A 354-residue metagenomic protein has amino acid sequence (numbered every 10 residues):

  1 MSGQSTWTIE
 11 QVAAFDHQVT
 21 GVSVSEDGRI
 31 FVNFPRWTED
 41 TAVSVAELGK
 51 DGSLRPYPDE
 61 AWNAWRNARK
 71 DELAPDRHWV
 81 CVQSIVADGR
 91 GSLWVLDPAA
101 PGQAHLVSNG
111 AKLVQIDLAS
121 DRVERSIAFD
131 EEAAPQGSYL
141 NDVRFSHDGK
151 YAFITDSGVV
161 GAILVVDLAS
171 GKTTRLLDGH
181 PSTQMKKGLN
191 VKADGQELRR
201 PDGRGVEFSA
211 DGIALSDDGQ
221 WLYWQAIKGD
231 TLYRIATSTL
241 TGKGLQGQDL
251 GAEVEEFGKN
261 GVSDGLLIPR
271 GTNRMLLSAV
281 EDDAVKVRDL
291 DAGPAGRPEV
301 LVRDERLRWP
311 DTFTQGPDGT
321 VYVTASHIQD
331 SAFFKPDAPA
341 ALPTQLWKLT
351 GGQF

Functional and structural regions predicted by a protein language model:
T8-E10, L54-R77, D121-Q136, T173-G203 (+2 more regions): Surface-exposed loop and turn segments in beta-propeller and other repeat-based domains that flank or scaffold
E10-V43: Beta-strand-rich domains and repeat architectures in extracellular enzymes and scaffolds, especially beta-propellers
V12, V32-T38, H78, V95-P98 (+6 more regions): Conserved beta-strand positions in repeat-built beta-propeller and related beta-rich domains
F15-D27, D71-S92, L96, A133-A152 (+3 more regions): Beta-rich, blade/repeat-based domains predominating in secreted/periplasmic proteins but also intracellular
N33-V43, L96-S108, S326-A341: Short, conserved, GDST-rich strand-edge loop motifs in beta-rich repeat architectures
V45-G52, S108-D121, V166-D167, G171 (+1 more regions): Beta-propeller blade signature
A119, L168-T173, P181-S182, R234-G247 (+2 more regions): Short loop/turn segments immediately following beta-strands, especially the blade-tip and inter-blade linker loops
T314-F354: Blade-level signature of beta-propeller repeat domains, shared across WD40, Kelch, NHL, RCC1 and BNR/Asp-box propellers
